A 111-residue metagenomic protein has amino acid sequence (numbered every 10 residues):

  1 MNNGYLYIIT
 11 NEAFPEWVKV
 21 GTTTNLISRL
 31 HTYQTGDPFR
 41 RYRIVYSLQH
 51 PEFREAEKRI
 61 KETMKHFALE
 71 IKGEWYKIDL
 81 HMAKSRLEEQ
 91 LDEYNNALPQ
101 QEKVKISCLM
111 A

Functional and structural regions predicted by a protein language model:
M1-A111: Non-catalytic accessory segments flanking enzymatic or RNA/DNA-binding domains
